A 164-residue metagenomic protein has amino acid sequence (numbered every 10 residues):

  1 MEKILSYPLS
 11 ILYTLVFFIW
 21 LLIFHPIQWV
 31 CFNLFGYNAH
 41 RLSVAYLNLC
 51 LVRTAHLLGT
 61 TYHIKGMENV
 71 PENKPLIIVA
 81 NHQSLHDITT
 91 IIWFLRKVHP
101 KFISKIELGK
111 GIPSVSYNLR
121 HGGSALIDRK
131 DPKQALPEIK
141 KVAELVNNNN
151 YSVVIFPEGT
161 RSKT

Functional and structural regions predicted by a protein language model:
M1-H63, Y117-N118: A transmembrane-helix-recognition feature enriched in membrane-embedded lipid enzymes and envelope glyco-/phospholipid
L57, T61-T164: Soluble catalytic domains of membrane acyltransferases
